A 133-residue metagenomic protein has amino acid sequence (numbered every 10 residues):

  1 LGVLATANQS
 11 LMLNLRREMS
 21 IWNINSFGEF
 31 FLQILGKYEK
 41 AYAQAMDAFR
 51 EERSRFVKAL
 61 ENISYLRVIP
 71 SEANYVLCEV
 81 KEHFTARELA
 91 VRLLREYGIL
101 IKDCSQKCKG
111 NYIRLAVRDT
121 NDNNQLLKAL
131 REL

Functional and structural regions predicted by a protein language model:
L1-N62, R67-I69: PLP-dependent aminotransferase class I/II
A7-N8, K37, K81, R118-T120: Residue-level recognition of strand-loop junctions within catalytic nucleotide-signaling folds
L15, L89, L126-A129: Hydrophobic side chains in well-ordered alpha-helices
M19-S20, I24, E82, S105 (+1 more regions): Structured beta->alpha junctions
N23-N25, N74, N123: Asparagine-centered polar/low-complexity signal
F49-S54, L60-E96, I113, V117: Conserved PLP-binding catalytic core of the aspartate aminotransferase-like
R95-E96, I101, Q106-L133: PLP-dependent enzyme catalytic core of the Aspartate aminotransferase-like
